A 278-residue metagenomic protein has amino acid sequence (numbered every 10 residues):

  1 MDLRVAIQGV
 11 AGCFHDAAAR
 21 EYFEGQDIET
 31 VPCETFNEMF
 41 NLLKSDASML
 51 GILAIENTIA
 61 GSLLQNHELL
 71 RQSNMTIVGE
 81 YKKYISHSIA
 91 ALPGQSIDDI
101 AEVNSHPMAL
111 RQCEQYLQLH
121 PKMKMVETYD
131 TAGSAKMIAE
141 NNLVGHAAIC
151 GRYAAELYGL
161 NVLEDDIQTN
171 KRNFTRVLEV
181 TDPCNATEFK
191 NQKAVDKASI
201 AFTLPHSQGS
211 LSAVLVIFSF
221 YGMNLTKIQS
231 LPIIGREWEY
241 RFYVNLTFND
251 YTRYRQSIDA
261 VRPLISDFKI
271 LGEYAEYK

Functional and structural regions predicted by a protein language model:
M1-K278: Domain-level signature for soluble enzymes in the chorismate/prephenate branch of the shikimate pathway
